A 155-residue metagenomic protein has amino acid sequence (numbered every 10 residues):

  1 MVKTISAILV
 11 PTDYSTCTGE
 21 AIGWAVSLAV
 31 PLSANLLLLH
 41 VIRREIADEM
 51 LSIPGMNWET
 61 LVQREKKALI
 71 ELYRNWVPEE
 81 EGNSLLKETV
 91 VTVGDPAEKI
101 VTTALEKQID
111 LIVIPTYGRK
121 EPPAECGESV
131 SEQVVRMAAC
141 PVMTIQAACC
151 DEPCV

Functional and structural regions predicted by a protein language model:
M1-E20, D48, G82-S84, R136-V155: Intrinsically disordered or low-complexity boundary/linker segments at protein termini and domain junctions
M1-K3, P78-I112, E132, C150-V155: Structural beta-alpha unit
V2-M56: Small/aliphatic-rich secondary-structure junction motif
L39, E88-T92, M143: General small-molecule cofactor/ligand-binding pocket signal
I53-N57, E106-K107, V130-S131: Short, hinge-like loop/turn segments at secondary-structure boundaries
M56-E71: A short acidic, glycine-rich active-site loop that binds or catalyzes chemistry on phosphate/adenosine moieties
L111-R136, D151-P153: Glycine-rich, Arg-bearing micro-motifs that act as flexible, cationic patches
